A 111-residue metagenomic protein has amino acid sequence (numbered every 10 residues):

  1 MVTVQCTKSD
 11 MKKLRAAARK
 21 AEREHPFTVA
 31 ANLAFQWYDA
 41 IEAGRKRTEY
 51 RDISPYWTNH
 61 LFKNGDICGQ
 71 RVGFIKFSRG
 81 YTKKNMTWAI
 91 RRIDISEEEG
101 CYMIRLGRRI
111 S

Functional and structural regions predicted by a protein language model:
V2-S111: Catalytic phosphate/metal-binding cores of nucleic-acid and nucleotide-processing enzymes, i.e., regions that mediate
